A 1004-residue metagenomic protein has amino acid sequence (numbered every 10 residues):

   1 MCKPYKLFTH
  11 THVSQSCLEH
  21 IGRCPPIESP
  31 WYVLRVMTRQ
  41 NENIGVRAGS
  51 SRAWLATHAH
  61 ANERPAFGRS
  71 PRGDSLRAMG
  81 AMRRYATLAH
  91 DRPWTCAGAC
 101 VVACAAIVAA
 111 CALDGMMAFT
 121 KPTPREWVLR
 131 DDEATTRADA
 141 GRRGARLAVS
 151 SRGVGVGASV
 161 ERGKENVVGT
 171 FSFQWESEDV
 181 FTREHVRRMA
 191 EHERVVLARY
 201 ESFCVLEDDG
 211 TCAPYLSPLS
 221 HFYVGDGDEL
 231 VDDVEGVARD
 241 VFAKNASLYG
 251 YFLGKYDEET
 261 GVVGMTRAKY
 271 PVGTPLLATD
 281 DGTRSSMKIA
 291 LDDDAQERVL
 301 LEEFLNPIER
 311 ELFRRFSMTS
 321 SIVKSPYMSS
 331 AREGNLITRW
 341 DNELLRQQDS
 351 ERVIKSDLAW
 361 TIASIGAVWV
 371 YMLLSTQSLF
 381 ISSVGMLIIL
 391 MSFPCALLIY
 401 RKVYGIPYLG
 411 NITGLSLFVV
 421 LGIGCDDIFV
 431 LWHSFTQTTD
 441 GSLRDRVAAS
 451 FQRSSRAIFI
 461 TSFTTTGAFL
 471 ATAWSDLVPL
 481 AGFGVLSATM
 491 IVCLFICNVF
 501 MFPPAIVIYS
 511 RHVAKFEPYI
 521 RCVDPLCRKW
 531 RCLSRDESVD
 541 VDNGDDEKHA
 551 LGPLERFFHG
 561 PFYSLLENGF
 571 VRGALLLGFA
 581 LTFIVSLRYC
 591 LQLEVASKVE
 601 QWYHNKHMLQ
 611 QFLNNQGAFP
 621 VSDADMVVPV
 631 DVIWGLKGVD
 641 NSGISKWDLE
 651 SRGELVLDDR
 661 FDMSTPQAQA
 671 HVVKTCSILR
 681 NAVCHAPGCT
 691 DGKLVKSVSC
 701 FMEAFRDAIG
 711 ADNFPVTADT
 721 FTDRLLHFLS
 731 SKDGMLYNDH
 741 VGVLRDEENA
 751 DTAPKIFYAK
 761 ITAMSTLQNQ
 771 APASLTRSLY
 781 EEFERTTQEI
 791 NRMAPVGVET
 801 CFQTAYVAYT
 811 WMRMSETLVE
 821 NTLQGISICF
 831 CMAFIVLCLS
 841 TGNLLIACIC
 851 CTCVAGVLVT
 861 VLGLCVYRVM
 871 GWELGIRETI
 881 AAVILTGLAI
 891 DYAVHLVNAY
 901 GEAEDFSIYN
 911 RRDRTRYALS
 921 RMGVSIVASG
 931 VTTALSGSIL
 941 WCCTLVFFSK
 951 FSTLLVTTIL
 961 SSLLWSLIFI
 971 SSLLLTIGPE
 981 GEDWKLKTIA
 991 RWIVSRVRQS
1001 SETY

Functional and structural regions predicted by a protein language model:
C2, S14-C17, G22-C24, P30-L34 (+8 more regions): Feature of extramembrane
L88-C96, S350-T361, S450-T461, L486 (+7 more regions): Loop-to-transmembrane-helix entry motif
V102, I354-C395, F463-A471, N821-T860 (+2 more regions): Internal alpha-helical transmembrane segments of multipass membrane proteins, especially hydrophobic lipid-embedded
A112-L129, F203-L206, S350, I406-I412 (+8 more regions): Juxtamembrane interfacial secondary-structure elements that flank transmembrane helices in multi-pass membrane proteins
Y371-M372, F459-I506, M832-C838, T860-W872 (+4 more regions): Hydrophobic, glycine/alanine-rich multi-pass transmembrane helices and their short helix-loop junctions in large
L379-L431, L845-V897: Hydrophobic transmembrane alpha-helices and their membrane-interface caps in long multi-pass transport proteins
V403-I423, F429, H433, G441-N543: Hydrophobic alpha-helical segments
V419-T461, A468, Y509, S840-T841 (+4 more regions): Cytosolic juxtamembrane regions of multi-pass inner-membrane proteins
